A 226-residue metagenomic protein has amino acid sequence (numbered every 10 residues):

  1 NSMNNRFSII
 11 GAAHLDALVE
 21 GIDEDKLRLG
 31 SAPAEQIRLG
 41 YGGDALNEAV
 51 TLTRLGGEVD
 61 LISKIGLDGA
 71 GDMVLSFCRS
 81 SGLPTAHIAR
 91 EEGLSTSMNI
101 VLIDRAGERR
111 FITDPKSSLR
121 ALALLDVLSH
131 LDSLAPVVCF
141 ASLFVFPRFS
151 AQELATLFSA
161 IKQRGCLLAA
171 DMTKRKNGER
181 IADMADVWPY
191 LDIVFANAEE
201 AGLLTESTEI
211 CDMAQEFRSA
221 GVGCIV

Functional and structural regions predicted by a protein language model:
S2-K64, G69-L83: Glycine-rich phosphate/adenosyl-contacting loop at the front of the ribokinase-like
M3-L15, F77-R90, I103-I193, A198-V226: Ribokinase/PfkB-type carbohydrate-kinase core domain
G43, N47, G69, M73 (+5 more regions): Conserved active-site and cofactor/substrate-binding residues in soluble primary-metabolism enzymes
L55, L94-S97: Short, basic and Ser/Thr-rich N-terminal targeting/leader segments
S63, A89-E92: Short beta->alpha connector loops at strand-helix junctions that form conserved, small/polar/Pro-enriched
G66, G93, R105: Residues that form or immediately flank small-molecule/cofactor binding pockets and catalytic motifs
